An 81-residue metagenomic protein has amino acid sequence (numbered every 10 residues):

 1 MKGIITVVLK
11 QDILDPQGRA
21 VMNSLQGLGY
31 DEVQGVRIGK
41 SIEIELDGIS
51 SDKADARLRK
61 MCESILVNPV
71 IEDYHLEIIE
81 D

Functional and structural regions predicted by a protein language model:
M1-Q11, K40-E43: Short glycine-/aliphatic-rich beta-strand segments at the starts of folded cytosolic domains
V8-K10, D47, I79: Solvent-exposed residues in well-ordered beta-strands and their adjoining turns, especially edge/terminal strands
D12-L28: Short amphipathic alpha-helix segments
L14-Q17, I49-A56: Short, conserved charged micro-motifs
Q17, L28-G29, M61, I78: Short beta-strand/helix segments in adaptor/scaffold domains that form protein-protein interfaces within large
D52-D81: C-terminal structural segments of small proteins and small subunits
